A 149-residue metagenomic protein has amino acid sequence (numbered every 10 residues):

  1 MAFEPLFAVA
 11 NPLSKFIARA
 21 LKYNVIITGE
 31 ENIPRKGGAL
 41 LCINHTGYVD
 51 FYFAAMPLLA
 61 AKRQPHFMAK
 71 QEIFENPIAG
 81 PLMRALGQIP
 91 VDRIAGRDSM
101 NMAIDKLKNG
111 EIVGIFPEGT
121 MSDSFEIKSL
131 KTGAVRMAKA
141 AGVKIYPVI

Functional and structural regions predicted by a protein language model:
F3, A8, A20, N24-I149: Soluble catalytic domains of membrane acyltransferases
V9-I17: N-terminal nucleotide/polyanion-binding subdomain common to many enzyme families
